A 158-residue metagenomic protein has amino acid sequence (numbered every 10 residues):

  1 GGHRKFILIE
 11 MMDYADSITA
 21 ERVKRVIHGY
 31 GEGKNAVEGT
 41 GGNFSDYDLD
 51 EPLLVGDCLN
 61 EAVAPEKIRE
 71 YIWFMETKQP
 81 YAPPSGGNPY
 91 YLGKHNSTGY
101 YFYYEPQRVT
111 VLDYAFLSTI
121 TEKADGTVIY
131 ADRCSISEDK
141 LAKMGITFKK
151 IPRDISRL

Functional and structural regions predicted by a protein language model:
G2-L158: Accessory, often C-terminal, charged low-complexity segments
